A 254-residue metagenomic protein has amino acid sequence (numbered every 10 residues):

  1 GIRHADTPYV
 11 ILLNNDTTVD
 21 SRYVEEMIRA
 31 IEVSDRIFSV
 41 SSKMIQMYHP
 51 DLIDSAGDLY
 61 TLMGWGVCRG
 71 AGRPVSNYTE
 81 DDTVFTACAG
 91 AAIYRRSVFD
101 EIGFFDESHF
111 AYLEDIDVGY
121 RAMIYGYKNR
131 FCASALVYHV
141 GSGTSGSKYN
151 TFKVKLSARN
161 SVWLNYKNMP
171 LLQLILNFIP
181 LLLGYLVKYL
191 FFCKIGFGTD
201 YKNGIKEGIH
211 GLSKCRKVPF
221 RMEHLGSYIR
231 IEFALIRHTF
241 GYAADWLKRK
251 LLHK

Functional and structural regions predicted by a protein language model:
G1-R3, Y120, V162: Short, conserved alpha-helix that lines the donor NDP-sugar binding/gating region of sugar-transfer enzymes
V10: Short aromatic/hydrophobic "clamp" motif used to bind/position activated sugar donors
L13-N15: Catalytic metal- and UDP-sugar-binding loop of GT-A-like glycosyltransferases, i.e., residues flanking the conserved
T17-T61, W65: Conserved donor NDP-sugar-binding/catalytic core segment of glycosyltransferases
M27, F85-L136: A short, conserved alpha-helix in the catalytic core of glycosyltransferases
I53, W65, R73-Y94, A111 (+2 more regions): A recurrent flexible, glycine/aromatic-enriched loop bordering the glycosyltransferase active site that acts as
Y125-K128, C132-N150, N160, L164: Active-site donor/metal-binding and catalytic loop motifs of nucleotide-sugar-dependent glycosylation enzymes
L174-K254: Non-catalytic, C-terminal membrane-associated alpha-helical segments of glycosyltransferases
